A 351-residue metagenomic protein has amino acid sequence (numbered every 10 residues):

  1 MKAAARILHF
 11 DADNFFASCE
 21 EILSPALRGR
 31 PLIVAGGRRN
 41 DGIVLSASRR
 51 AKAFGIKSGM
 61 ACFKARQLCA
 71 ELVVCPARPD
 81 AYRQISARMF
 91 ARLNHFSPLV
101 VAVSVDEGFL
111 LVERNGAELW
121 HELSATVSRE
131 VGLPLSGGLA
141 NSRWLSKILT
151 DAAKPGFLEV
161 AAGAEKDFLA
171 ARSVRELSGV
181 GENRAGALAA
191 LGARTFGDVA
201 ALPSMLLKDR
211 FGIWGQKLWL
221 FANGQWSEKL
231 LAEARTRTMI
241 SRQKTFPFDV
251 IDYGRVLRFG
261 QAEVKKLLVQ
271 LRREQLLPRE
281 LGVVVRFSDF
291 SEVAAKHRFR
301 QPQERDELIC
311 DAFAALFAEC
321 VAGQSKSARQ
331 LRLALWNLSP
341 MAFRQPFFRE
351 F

Functional and structural regions predicted by a protein language model:
M1-R210, W214-K217, S339-F351: Gly/Gly-Pro- and Ser/Thr-rich, intrinsically disordered tail segments characteristic of DNA damage-repair and tolerance
K2, H9, A189-A328, P340-E350: DNA-contacting surface of Y-family translesion DNA polymerases
R30, L135, R279-L281, L331: Change "...and in nucleic-acid phosphodiester-cleaving endonucleases..." to "...and in nucleic-acid processing enzymes
V103-E107, A140-R143, L276-E280, K326-Q330: Short Gly/Ser/Thr- and Asp/Glu-enriched loop/turn motifs at secondary-structure junctions
